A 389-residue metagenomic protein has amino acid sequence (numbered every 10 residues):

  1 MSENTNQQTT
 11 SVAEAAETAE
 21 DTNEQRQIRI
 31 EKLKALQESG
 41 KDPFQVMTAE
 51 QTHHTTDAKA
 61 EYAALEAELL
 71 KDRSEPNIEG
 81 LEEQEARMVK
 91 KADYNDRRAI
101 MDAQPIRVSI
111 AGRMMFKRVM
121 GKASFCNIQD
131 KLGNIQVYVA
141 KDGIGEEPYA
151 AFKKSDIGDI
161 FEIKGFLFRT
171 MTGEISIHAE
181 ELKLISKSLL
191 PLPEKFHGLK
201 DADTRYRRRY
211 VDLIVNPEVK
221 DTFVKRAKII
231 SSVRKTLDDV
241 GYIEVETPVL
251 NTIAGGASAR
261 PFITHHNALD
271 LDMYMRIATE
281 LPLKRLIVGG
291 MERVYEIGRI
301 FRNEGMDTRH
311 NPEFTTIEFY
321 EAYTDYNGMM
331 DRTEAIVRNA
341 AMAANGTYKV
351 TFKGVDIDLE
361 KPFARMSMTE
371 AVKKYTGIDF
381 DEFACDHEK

Functional and structural regions predicted by a protein language model:
M1-K389: Class II aminoacyl-tRNA synthetase catalytic cores and aaRS-like
